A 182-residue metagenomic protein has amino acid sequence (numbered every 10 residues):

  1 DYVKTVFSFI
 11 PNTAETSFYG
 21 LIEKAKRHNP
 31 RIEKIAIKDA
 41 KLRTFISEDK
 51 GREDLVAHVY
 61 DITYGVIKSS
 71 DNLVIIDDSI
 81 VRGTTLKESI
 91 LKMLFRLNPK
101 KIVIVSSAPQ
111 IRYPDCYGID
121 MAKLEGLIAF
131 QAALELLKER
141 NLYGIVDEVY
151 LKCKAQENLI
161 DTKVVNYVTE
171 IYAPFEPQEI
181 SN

Functional and structural regions predicted by a protein language model:
D1-N182: PRPP-associated nucleotide enzymes
